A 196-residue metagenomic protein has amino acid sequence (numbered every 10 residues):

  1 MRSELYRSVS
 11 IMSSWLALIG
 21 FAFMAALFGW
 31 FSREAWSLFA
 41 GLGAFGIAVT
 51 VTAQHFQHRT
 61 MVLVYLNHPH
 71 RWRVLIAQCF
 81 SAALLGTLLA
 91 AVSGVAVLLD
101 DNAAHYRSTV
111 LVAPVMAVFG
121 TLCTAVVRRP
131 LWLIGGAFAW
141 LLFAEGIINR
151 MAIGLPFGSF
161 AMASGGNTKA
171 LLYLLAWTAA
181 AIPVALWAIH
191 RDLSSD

Functional and structural regions predicted by a protein language model:
M1-L18, L122-R128: Aromatic- and glycine-rich beta-strand/loop motifs that create alpha-glucan
M12-L16, T60, R73, W132-L133: Residue-level recognition of membrane-helix boundary sites in multi-pass small-molecule transporters
A17-L27, F31-A35, N102-H105, I134-D196: Terminal transmembrane helical anchor/hairpin motif
E34-Q57: Long, hydrophobic alpha-helical segments
T52, F56-F80: Interfacial "coupling" helices/loops that link adjacent transmembrane helices in transporter permeases
H70-L99: Selective transmembrane-helix segments that form parts of the transport pathway or gating/packing helices in multipass
L85, L89, S93, M116 (+3 more regions): Alpha-helical transmembrane segments of multipass membrane proteins
H105-W132, A176-A185: Hydrophobic alpha-helical transmembrane segments of polytopic membrane proteins
